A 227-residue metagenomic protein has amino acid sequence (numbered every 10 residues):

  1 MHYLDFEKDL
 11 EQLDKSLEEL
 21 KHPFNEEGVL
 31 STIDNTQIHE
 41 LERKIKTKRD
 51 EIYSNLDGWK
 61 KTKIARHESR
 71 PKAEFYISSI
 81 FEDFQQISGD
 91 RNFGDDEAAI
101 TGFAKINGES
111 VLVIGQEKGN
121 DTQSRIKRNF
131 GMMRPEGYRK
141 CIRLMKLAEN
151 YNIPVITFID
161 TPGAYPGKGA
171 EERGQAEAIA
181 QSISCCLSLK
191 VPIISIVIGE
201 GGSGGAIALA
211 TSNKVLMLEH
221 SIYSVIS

Functional and structural regions predicted by a protein language model:
M1-I207, T211-I226: Terminal-region recognition feature
